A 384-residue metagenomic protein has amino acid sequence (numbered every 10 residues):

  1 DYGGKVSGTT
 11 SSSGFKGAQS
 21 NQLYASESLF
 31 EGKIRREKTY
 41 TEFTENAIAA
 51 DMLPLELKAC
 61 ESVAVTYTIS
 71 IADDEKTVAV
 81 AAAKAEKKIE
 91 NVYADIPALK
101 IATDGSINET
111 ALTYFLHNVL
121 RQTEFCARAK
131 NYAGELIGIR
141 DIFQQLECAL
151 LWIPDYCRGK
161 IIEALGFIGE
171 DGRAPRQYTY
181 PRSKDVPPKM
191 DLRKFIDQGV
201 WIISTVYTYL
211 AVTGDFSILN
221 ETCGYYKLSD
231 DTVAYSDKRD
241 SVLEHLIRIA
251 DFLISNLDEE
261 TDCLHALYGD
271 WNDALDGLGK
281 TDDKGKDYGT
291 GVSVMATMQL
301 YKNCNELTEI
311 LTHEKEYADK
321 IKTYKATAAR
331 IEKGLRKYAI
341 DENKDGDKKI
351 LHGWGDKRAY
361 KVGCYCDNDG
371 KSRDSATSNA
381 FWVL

Functional and structural regions predicted by a protein language model:
D1-A59: Trp/Gly-enriched beta-strand surface patches
P54-D73, L300-N303: Short Pro-Gly-centered flexible turn/kink motifs
E75, K84-E135, Y156-G159, E163 (+2 more regions): Low-complexity, Ser/Thr/Pro/Gly-enriched N-terminal "stalk/linker" regions
A79-V92, I107, A111, F115 (+4 more regions): Extended, well-ordered alpha-helical scaffold segments
L120-Y132, E170-V186, S217-N220, N256-G285 (+1 more regions): Glycine- and aromatic-rich loop/turn segments at beta-sheet edges
R128-I142, D185-D197, T281-T297, A359-L384: Solvent-exposed loop and edge beta-strand segments that line ligand/cofactor-binding and catalytic clefts
I142, A149-C263, S293-T297, Y301: Aromatic-rich carbohydrate-recognition surfaces in CAZymes
P175-R176, Q299-L384: Catalytic cores of carbohydrate-active enzymes
